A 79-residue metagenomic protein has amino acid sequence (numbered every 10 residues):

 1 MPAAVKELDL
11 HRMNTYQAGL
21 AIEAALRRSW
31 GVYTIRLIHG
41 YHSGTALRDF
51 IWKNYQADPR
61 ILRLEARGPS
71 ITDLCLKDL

Functional and structural regions predicted by a protein language model:
M1-L79: Long, charged, low-complexity intrinsically disordered regions
